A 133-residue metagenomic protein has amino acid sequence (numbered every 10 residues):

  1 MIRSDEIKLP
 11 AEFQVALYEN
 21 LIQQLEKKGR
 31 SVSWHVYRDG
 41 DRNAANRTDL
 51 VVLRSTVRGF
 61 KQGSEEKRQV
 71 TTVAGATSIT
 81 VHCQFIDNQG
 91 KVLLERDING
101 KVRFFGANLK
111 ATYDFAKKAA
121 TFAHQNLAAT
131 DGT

Functional and structural regions predicted by a protein language model:
M1, T56-R58, N88, I98-K101: Generic beta-structure capping elements
M1-R30, E95-N99, L127-T133: A structural "domain/chain start" motif
K8-E19, V73, G106-K117: Soluble non-cytosolic domains of exported or imported proteins
N20-I22, F60-K61, T77-C83, G106-A111 (+1 more regions): Glycine-rich loops and low-complexity Gly/Arg-rich segments that provide flexible linkers or classic glycine-based
K28-D41, K67, D131-T133: Surface-exposed patches in mature extracellular/periplasmic domains of secreted proteins
G29, Q89-T133: C-terminal/domain-edge helix-coil "capping" segments
S33, Q62-E65, Q125-N126: Hydrophobic alpha-helical membrane segments
Y37-Q89: Surface-exposed short loop/turn segments
